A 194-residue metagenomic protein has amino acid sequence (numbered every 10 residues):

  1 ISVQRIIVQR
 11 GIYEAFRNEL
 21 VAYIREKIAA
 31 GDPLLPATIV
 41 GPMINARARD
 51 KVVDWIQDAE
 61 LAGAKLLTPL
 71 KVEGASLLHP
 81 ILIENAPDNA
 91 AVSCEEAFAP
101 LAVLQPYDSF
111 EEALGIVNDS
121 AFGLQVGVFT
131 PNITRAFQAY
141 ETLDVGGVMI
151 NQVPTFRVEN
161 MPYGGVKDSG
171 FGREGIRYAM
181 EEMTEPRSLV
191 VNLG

Functional and structural regions predicted by a protein language model:
R10-A121: NAD(P)-dependent aldehyde/semialdehyde dehydrogenase
L77-G194: Conserved C-terminal structural/oligomerization subdomain of aldehyde/semialdehyde dehydrogenase
